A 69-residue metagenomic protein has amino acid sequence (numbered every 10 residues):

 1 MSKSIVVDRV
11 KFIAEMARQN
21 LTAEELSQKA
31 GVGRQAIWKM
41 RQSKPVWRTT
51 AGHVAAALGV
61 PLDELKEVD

Functional and structural regions predicted by a protein language model:
M1-E25, K29: A short, Lys/Arg-rich alpha-helix, primarily the initiator
G31-V46: Recognition helix of helix-turn-helix/homeodomain-like DNA-binding domains that insert into the DNA major groove
W38-K39, G52, K66: Key DNA-contacting residues within the recognition helix of helix-turn-helix
S43-A56: Short, basic-rich loop-to-helix N-cap that marks the start of a DNA-contacting helix
G59-D69: Short C-terminal boundary/hinge segments that cap the last helix of small helical domains
